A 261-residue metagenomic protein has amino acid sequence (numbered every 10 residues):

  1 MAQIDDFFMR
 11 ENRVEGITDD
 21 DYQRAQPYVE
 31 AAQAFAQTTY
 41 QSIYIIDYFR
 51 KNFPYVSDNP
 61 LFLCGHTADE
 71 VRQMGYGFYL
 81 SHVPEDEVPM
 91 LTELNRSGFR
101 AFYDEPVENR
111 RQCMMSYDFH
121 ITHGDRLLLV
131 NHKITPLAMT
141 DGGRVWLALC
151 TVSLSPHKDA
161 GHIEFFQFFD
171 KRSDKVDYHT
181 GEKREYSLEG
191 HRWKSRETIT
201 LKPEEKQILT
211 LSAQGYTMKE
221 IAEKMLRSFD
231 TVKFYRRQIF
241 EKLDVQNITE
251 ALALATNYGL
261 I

Functional and structural regions predicted by a protein language model:
M1, F240-I261: Basic, Lys/Arg-enriched C-terminal extension of HTH/homeodomain DNA-binding domains
D21-F78, S173-Y186: PAS-family sensory domain signal
I46-D69, M74-Q167: Sensory/regulatory domains in signal-transduction proteins
L154-S187: Juxtadomain coupling helices with adjacent low-complexity linkers
Y178-E204: Regulatory hinge/linker segments at domain boundaries that couple sensory/effector modules to output domains
E205-S212, A251: Short alpha-helical "packing" element that flanks the helix-turn-helix/winged-helix DNA-binding module
S212-Y216, A255: Short helix-to-turn junction characteristic of helix-turn-helix DNA-binding domains, especially the helix
G215-E250: Recognition helix of helix-turn-helix DNA-binding domains
